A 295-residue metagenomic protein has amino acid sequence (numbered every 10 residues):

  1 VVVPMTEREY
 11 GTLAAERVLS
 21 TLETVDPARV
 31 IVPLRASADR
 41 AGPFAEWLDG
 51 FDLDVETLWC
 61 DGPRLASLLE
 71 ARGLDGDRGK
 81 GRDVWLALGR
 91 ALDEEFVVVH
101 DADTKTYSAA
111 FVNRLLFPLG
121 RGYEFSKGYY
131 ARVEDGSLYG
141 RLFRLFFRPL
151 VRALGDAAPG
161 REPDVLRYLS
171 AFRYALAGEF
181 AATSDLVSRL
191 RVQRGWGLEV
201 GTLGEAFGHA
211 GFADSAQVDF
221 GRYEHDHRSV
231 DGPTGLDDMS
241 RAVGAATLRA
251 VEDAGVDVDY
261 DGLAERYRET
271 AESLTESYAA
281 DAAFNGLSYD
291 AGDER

Functional and structural regions predicted by a protein language model:
E7-R29, L34, D39-F44: Short, well-formed alpha-helical segments that are part of the catalytic scaffolds of diverse glycosyltransferases
F44-D93: Active-site-proximal specificity loops/subdomain of glycosyltransferases
D49, V230-R295: Terminal low-complexity segments of carbohydrate-biosynthetic enzymes
E94-K105: Short beta-strand-to-loop acidic/aromatic patch adjacent to the donor-nucleotide binding site
Y107-R132: Conserved donor-nucleotide/metal-binding helix-loop-beta segment in metal-dependent transferases, i.e., the alpha-helix
R132-G140, A158-E179: A recurrent flexible, glycine/aromatic-enriched loop bordering the glycosyltransferase active site that acts as
L186, G195-F212: A short, conserved alpha-helix in the catalytic core of glycosyltransferases
A216-G235: Active-site donor/metal-binding and catalytic loop motifs of nucleotide-sugar-dependent glycosylation enzymes
